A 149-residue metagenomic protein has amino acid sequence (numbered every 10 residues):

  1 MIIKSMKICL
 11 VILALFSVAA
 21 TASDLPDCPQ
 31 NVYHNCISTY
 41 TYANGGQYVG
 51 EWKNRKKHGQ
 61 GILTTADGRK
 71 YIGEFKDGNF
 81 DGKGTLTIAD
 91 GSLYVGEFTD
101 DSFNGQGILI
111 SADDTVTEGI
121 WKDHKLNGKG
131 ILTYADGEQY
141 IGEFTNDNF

Functional and structural regions predicted by a protein language model:
M1-L10: Bacterial N-terminal signal peptides that target proteins for export
I3, V18-F149: Glycine/tyrosine- and acidic-biased, solvent-exposed loop/turn segments at the edges of beta-strands
C9-S17: Bacterial N-terminal signal peptides
